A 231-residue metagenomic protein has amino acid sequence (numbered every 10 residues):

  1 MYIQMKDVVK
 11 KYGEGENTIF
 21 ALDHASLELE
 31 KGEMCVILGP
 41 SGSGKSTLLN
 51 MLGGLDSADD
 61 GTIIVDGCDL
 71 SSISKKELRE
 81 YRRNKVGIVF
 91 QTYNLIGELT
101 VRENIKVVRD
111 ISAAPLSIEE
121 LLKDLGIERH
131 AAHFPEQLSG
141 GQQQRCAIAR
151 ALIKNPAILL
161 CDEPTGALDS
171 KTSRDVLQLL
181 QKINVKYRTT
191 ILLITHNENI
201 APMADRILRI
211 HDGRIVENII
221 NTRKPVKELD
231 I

Functional and structural regions predicted by a protein language model:
Y2-A204, R209-I210: ABC family nucleotide-binding domain
R214-I231: Conserved beta-strand-loop-alpha-helix hinge in the C-terminal portion of ABC ATPase nucleotide-binding domains
